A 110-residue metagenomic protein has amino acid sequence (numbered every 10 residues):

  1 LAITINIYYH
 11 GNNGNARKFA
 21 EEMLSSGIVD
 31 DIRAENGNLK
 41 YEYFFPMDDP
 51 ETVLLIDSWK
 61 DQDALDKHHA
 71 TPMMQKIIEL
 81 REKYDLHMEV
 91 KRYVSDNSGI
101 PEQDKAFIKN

Functional and structural regions predicted by a protein language model:
L1, K18, I108-N110: Short, low-complexity N-terminal intrinsically disordered segments enriched in polar/charged residues
I3-H10, K40-T71: Short, well-ordered beta-strand segments in beta-rich or mixed alpha/beta enzyme and ligand-binding folds
T4-H10, E22, R92-V94: Generic alpha-helical hydrophobic packing signal
Y8, N12, L24-S25, A106-N110: N-terminal/domain-start segments enriched in small and hydrophobic, helix-friendly residues, covering either
N15-K40, M73-K76: Short amphipathic alpha-helical segments
A16-K18, T52, A64, G99: Intrinsically disordered, low-complexity acidic/polar segments
Y43-E51, K76-N110: Glycine-rich beta-strand-turn "strand-cap" elements at beta-sheet edges
